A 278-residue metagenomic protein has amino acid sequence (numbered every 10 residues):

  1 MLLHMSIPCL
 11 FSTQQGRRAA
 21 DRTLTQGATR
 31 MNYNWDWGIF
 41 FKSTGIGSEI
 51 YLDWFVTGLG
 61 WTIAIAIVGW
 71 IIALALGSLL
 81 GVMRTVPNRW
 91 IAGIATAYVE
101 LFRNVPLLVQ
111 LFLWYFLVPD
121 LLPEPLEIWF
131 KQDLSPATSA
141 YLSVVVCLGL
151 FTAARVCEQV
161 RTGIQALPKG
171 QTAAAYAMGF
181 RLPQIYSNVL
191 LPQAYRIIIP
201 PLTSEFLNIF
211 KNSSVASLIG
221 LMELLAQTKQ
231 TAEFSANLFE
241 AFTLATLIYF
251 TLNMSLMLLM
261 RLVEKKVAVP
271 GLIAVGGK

Functional and structural regions predicted by a protein language model:
T13, D21-K278: Transmembrane alpha-helices and adjacent helix-loop boundaries
